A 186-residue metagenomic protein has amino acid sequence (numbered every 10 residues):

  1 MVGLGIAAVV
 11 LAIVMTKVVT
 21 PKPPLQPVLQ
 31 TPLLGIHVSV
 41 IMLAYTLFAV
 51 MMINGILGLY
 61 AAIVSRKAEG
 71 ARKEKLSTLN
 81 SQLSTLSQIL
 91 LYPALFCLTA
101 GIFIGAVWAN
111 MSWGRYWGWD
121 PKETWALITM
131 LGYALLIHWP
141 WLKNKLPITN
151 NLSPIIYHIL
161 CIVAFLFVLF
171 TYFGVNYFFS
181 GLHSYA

Functional and structural regions predicted by a protein language model:
M1-A186: Polytopic transmembrane helical bundles with strong interfacial aromatic enrichment
